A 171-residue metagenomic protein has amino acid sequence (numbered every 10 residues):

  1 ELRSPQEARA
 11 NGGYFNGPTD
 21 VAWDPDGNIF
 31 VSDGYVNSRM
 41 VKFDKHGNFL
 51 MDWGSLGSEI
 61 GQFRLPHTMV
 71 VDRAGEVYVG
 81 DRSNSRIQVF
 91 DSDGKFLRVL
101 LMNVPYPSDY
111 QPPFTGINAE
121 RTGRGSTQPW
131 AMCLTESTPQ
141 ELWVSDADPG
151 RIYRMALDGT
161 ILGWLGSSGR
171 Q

Functional and structural regions predicted by a protein language model:
E1-Q171: Eukaryotic scaffold repeat domains enriched in small/polar residues
